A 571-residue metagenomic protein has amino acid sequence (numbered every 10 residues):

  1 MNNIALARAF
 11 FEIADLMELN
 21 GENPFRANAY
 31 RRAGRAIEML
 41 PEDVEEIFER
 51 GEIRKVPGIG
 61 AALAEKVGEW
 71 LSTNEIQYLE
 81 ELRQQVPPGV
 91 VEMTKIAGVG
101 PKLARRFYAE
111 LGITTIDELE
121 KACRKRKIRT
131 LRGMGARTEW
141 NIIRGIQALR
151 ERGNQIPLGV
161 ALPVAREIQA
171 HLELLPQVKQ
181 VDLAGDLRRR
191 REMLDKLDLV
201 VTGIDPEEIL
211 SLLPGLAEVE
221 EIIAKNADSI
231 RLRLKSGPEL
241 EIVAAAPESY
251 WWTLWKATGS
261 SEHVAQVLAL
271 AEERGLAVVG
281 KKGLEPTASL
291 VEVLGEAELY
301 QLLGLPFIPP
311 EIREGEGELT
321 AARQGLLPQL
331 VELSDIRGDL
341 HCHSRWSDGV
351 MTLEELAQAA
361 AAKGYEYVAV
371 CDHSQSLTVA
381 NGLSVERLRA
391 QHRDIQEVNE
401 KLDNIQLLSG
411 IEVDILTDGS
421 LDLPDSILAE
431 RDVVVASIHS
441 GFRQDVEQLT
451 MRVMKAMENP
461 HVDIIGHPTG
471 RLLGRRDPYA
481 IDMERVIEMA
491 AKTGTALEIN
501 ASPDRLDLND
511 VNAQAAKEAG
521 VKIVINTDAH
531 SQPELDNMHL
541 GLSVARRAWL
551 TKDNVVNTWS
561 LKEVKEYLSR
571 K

Functional and structural regions predicted by a protein language model:
N3-M39: Double-stranded DNA-binding cores of transcription factors and transposases
F10-L16, Q147-L149, C371-S376: A short small-residue
A14-G21, R150-N154, I438, F442 (+2 more regions): Short amphipathic alpha-helical interaction patches enriched in hydrophobic/aromatic residues with interspersed Lys/Arg
P24-I230, G237, W251-W252, E272-T287 (+4 more regions): Accessory alpha-helical DNA-binding modules that contact the DNA backbone or grooves
L158, R345-W346: Short acidic-aromatic active-site loops that bind/stabilize oxyanions
L183, G338-C342, E412: Two-metal-ion RNase H-like nuclease active-site motif
L187, V413-I415: Hydrophobic pocket-lining residues within nucleotide cofactor-binding pockets
R190-R274, V278-S344, V350-G364, V368-V370 (+2 more regions): Charged catalytic cores and adjacent phosphate/nucleic-acid-binding surfaces used for phosphate/nucleic-acid chemistry
